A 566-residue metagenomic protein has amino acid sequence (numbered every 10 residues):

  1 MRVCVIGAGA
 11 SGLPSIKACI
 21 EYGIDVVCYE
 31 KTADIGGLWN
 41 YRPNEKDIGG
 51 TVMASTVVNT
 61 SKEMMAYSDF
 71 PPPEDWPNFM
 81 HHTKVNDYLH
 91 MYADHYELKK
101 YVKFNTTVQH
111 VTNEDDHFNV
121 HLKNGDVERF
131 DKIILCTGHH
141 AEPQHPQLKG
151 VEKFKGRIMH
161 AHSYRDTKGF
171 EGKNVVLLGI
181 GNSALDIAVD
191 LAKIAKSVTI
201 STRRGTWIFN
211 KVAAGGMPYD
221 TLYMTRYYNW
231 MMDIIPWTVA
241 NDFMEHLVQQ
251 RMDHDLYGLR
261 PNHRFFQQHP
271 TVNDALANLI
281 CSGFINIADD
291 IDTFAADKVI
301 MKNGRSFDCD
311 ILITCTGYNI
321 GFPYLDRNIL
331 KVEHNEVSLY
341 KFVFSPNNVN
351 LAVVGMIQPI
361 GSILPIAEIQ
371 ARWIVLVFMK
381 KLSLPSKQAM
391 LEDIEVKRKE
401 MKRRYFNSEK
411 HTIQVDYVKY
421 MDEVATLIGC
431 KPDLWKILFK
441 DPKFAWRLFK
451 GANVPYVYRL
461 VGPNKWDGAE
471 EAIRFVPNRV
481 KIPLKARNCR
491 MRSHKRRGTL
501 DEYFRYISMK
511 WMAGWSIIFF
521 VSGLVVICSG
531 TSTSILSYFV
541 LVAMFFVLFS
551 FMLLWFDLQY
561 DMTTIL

Functional and structural regions predicted by a protein language model:
M1-V58, P71-G216, T225-M390, K402-L566: Flavin (primarily FAD) cofactor-binding/catalytic cores of flavoenzymes
E63-P71: Short, basic/glycine-rich phosphate-binding loops at helix/coil junctions that contact nucleotide phosphates
A389-K397: Post-kinase regulatory C-tail/linker adjacent to protein kinase catalytic domains
